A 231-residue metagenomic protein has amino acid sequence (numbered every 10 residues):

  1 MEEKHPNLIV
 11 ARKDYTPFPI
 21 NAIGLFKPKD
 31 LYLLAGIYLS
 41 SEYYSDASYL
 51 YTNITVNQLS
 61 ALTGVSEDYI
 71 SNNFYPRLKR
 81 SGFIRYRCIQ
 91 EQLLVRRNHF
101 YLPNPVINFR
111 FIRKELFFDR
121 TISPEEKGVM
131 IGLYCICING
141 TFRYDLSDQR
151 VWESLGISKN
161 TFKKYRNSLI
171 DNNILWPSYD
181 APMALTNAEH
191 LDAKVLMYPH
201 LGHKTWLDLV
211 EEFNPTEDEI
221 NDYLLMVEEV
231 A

Functional and structural regions predicted by a protein language model:
M1-A231: Electropositive, intrinsically flexible nucleic-acid-contacting patches
